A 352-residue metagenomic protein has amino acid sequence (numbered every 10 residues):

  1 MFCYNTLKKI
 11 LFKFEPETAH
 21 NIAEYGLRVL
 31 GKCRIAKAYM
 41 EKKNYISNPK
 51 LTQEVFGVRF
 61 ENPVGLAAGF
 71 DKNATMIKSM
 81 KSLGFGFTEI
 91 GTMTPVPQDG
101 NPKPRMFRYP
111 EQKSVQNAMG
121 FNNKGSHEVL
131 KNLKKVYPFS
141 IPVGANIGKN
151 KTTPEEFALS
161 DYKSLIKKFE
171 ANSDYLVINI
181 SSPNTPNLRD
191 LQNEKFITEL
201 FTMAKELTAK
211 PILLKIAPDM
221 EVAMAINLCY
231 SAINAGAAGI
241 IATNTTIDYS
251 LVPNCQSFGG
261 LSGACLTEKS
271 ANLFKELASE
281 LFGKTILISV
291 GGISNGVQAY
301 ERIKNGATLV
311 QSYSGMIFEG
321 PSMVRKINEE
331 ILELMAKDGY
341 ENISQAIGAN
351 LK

Functional and structural regions predicted by a protein language model:
F2-Q53, N117-N122, S126-H127: An N-cap/entry alpha-helix motif that binds or orients negatively charged groups
I35-I46, I180-F196, A225-E280: Glycine/Thr-rich beta-alpha phosphate-binding loop at enzyme active sites
R59-G65, F139-A145, L207-M220, S279-S289: Short beta-strand/loop segments at the ligand-binding rim of alpha/beta enzyme cores
T75-M80, M220-N234, G283, I293-V310: Catalytic cores of alpha/beta
E89-Q98, A238-I247, A299-K326: Glycine-rich phosphate-binding active-site loops on the catalytic face of alpha/beta enzymes
G91-S140: A gly/proline- and charged-residue-enriched helix-loop-helix capping module
P97-K113, Y249-G263, I317-Y340: C-terminal helical cap(s) of enzyme catalytic domains, especially alpha/beta-barrels
N150-K163, L214-I233: Active-site glycine- and acidic-residue-rich loops that bind and position anionic ligands or nucleotide-like cofactors
